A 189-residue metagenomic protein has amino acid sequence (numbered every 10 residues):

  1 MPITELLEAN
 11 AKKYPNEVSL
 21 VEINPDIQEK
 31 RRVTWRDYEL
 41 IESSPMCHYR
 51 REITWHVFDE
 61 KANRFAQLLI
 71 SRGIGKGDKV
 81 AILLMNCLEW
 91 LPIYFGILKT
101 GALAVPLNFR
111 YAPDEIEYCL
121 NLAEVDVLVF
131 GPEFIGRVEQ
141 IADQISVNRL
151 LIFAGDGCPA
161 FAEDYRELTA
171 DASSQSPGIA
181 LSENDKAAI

Functional and structural regions predicted by a protein language model:
M1, N63-R64, R110, T169-S174: Short gly/ser/thr-rich secondary-structure transition/capping motifs
E5-L7, S71-R72, K99-E167, I179-A180: Structural core segment of the AMP-binding/adenylate-forming
N16-C87, L91-F95, A112-E117, R166-E167: Conserved AMP-binding/adenylate-forming core of the ANL superfamily
N24-R51, I135-A187: ANL superfamily adenylate-forming
V80, I97, L128, K186: Conserved S/T- and glycine-rich ATP-binding loop of Class I adenylate-forming
L84-N86, G131-P132, D185: Helix N-cap/beta->alpha junction signal
